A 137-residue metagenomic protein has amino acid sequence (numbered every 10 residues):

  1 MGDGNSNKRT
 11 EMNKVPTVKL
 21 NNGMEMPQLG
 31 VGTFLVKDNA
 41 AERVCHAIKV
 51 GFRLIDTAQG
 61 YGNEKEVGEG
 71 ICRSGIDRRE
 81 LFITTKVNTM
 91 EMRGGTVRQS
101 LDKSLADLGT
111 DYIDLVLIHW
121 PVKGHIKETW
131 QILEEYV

Functional and structural regions predicted by a protein language model:
G2-L81, D111: N-terminal binding-site loop/beta-alpha segment at the start of enzyme catalytic domains that lines or forms
Q28, T84-K86, D114-I118: Short beta-strands and strand-loop turn motifs
F34-V36, A58-G60, K86-M90, I118-P121: Active-site beta-loop-alpha junctions enriched in small/polar residues
I71, V87, L133-Y136: Hydrophobic positions in alpha-helices of CheY-like receiver
M92-V137: Glycine/proline-rich, positively charged, aromatic-decorated active-site loop/lid region on the catalytic face
